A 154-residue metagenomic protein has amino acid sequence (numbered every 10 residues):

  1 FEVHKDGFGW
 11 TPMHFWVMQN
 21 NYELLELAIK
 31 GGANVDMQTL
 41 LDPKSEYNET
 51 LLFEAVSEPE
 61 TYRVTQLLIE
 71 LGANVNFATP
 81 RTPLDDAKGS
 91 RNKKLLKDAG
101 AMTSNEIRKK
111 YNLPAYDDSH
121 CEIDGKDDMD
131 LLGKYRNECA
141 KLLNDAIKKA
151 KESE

Functional and structural regions predicted by a protein language model:
F1-E2, E26-V35, Q66-N74, K97-T103 (+1 more regions): Ankyrin repeat domain, specifically the short helix-to-loop turn at the C-terminus of the second helix of each repeat
F1-H4, H14, V75, S119 (+1 more regions): Short, intrinsically disordered, charge-balanced linker/junction segments flanking boundaries in proteins
V3-F15, Q38-E54, A78-D86, K109-A115: Ankyrin-repeat boundary/"N-cap" motif
N20, P59-E60, R91: Ankyrin-repeat intra-repeat helix-capping/turn positions
L71, K88-E154: Ankyrin-repeat-protein effector appendages
